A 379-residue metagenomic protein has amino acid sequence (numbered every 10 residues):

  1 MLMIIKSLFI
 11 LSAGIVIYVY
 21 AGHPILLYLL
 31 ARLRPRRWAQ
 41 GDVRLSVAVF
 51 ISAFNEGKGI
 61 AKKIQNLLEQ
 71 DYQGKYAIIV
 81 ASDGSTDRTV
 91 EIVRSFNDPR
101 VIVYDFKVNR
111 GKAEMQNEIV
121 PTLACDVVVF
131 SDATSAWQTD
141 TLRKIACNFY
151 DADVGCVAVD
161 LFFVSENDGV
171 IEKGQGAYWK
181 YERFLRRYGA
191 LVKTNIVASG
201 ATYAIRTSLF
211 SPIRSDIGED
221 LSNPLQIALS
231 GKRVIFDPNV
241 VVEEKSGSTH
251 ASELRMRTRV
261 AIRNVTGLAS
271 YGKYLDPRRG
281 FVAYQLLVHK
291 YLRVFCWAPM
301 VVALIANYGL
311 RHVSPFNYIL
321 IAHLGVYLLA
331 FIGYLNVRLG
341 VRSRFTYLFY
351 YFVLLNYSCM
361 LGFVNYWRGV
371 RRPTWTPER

Functional and structural regions predicted by a protein language model:
M1-G41: N-terminal membrane-anchoring/stem segments of glycan-assembly enzymes
L29, G41, E244, R293-R371: Membrane-embedded multi-pass helical conduit in multi-pass membrane proteins, especially envelope-biosynthetic
Q65-K75: Short, acidic, metal-binding catalytic loop of nucleotide-sugar glycosyltransferases
N66, S82-V90, V108, S135: A conserved acidic beta->alpha catalytic loop
Y76-I79, V90-T122, K173, W179 (+1 more regions): Conserved donor nucleotide-binding strand/loop of the catalytic core
D98, F149-Y181, S215, E219-L287 (+1 more regions): Catalytic donor/gating beta->alpha subdomain of glycosyltransferases that bind UDP-sugars
E114-M115, P121, T139-I217, Y351: Long helical/loop segments within the catalytic core of UDP-sugar-dependent glycosyltransferases, especially the large
V128: Short aromatic/hydrophobic "clamp" motif used to bind/position activated sugar donors
